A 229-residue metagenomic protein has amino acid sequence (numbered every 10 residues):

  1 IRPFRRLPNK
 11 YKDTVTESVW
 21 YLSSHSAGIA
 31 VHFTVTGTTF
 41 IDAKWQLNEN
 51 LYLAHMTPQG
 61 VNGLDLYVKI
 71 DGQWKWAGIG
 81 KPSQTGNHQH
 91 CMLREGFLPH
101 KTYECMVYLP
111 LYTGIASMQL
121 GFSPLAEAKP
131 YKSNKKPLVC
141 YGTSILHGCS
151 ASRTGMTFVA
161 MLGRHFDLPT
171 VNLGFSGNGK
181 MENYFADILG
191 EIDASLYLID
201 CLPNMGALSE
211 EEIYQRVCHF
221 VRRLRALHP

Functional and structural regions predicted by a protein language model:
I1-P137: N-terminal secretory targeting modules
S26, N178, N183-P229: Alpha-helical cap/lid subdomain in secreted, periplasmic, or secretory-pathway luminal O-acyl-processing enzymes
W45-L47, G142, I199-L202: Short loop/turn segments at strand-loop or loop-helix junctions that form parts of catalytic or ligand-binding pockets
Y52-A54, H147-S150, G206-E210: A generic structural signal for short coil/turn motifs at secondary-structure boundaries
D71-G72, D167, L227-P229: Structural alpha-beta junctions
G72-W74, L146, N178, M205: Surface-exposed, flexible loop/turn segments at secondary-structure boundaries
F97-L98, M106-G179, N183-D193: Serine-esterase "nucleophile elbow" of acetyl-processing enzymes
